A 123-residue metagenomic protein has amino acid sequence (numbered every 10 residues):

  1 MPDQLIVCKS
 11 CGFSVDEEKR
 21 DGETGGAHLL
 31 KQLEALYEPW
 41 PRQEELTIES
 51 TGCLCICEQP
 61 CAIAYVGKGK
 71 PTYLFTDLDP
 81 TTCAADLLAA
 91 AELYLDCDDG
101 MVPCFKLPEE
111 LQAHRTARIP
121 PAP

Functional and structural regions predicted by a protein language model:
M1-I6, E34-I56: Immediate flanking context of iron-sulfur cluster ligation sites
P2, E58-Q59, A64-K70, A91-P123: Short flanking/linker segments adjacent to small metal-binding domains or redox-active Cys/His motifs
L5-K19, E49-G67: Local cysteine-cluster metal-coordination motifs and their immediate loop/turn environment, predominantly Fe-S cluster
F13, I56, D77-P80, A113 (+1 more regions): Generic structural "secondary-structure junction" signal
E17-A27: Glycine- and acidic-residue-enriched helix-capping/strand-helix junction motifs
A27-E45, T76-D79, D86-L88: Ferredoxin-type iron-sulfur electron-transfer modules in oxidoreductases and energy-metabolism complexes
K68-Y73, D77, T82: Short Cys/His-based metal-binding microdomains
C83-A85, E92-L93: A generic, well-ordered mixed alpha/beta core segment in the N-terminal half of proteins
